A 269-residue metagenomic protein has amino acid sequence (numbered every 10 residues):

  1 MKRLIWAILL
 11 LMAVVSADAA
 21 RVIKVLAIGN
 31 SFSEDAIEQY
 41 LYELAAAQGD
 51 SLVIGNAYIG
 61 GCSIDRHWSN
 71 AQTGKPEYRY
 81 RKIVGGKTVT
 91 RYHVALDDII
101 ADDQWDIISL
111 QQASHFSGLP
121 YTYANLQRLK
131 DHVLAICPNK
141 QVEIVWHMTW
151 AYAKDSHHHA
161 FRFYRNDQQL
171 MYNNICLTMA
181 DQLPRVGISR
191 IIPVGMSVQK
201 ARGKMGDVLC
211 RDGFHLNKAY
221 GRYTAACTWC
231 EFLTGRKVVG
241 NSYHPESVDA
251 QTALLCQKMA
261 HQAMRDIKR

Functional and structural regions predicted by a protein language model:
L4-A13: Sec-dependent N-terminal signal peptides
V15-A19: Sec/Tat signal peptide C-region and signal peptidase I cleavage site
A20-A47, K268: N-terminal module-boundary/linker segments of secreted carbohydrate-active enzymes
D35-L126: Conserved SGNH/GDSL esterase-like catalytic core that processes O-acyl groups on lipids and polysaccharides
E38, Y42, Y123-K130, C176 (+2 more regions): Extracytoplasmic/secreted envelope proteins and their assembly/folding machinery, especially bacterial periplasmic
H93-K218, E231: Alpha-helical cap/lid subdomain in secreted, periplasmic, or secretory-pathway luminal O-acyl-processing enzymes
G213-L216, Y220-R222, A226-R269: Conserved catalytic region of serine esterases and O-acyltransferases that act on ester linkages in lipids
